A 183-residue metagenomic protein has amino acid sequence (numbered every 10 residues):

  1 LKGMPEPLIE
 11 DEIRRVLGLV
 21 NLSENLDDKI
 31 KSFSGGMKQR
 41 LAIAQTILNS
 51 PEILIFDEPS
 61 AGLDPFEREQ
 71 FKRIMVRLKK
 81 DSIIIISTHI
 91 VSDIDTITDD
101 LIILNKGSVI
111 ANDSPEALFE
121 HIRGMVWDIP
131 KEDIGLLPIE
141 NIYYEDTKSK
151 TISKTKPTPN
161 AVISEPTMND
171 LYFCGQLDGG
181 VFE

Functional and structural regions predicted by a protein language model:
L8-N25: Conserved ABC ATPase "signature" region
K29-F33: Conserved ABC ATPase signature
I43: Hydrophobic anchor residue at the start of the ABC signature
L54-E58: Catalytic Walker B motif of ABC-type/P-loop ATPase nucleotide-binding domains
P65-E67: Helix N-cap at the start of a conserved alpha-helix in ABC-type nucleotide-binding domains
Q70-T151: ABC transporter nucleotide-binding domain
E140-E183: C-terminal coupling/interaction segments
